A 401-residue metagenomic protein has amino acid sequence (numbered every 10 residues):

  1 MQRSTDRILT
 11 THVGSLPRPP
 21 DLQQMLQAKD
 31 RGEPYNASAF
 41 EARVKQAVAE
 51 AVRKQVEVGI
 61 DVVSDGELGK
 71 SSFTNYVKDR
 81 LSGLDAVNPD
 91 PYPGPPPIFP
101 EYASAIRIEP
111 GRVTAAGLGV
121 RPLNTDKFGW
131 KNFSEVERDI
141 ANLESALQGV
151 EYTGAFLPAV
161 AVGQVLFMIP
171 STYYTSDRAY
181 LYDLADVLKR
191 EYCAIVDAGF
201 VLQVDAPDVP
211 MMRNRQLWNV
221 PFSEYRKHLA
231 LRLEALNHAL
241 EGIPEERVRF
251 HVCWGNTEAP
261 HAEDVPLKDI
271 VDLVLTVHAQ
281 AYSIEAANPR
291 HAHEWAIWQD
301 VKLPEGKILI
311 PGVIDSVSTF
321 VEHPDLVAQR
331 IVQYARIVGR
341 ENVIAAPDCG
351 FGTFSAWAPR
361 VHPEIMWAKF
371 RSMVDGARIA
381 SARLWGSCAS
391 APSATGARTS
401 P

Functional and structural regions predicted by a protein language model:
M1-P401: Domain-level signal for soluble alpha/beta catalytic cores
